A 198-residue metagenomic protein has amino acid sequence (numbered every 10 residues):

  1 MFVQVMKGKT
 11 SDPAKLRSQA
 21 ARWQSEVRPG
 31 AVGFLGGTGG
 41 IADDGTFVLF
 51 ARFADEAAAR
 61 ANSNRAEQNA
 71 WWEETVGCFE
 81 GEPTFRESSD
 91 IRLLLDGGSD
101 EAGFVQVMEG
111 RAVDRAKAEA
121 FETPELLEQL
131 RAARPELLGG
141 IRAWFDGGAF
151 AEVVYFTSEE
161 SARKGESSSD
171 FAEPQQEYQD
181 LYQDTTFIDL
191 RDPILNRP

Functional and structural regions predicted by a protein language model:
M1-P198: Short S/T/G/P-rich N-terminal loop/turn motif that feeds into the first structured element of a domain
